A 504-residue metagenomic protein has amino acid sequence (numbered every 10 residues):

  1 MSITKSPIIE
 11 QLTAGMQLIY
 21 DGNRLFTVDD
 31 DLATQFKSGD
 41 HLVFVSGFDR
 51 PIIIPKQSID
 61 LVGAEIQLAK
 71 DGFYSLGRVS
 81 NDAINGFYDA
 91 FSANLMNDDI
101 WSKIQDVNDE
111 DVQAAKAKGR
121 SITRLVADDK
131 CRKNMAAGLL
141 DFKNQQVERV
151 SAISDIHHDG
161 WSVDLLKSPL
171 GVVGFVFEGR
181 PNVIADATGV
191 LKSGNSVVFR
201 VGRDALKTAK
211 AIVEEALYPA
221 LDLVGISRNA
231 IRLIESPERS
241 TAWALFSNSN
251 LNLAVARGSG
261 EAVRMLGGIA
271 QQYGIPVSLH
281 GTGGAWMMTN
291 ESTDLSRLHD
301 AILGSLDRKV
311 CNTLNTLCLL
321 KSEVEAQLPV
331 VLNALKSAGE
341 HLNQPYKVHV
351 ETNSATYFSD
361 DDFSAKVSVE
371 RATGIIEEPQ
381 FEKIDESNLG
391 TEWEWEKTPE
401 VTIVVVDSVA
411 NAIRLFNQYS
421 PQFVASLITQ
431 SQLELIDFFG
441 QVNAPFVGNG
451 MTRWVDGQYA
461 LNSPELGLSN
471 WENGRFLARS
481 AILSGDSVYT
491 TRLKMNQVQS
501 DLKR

Functional and structural regions predicted by a protein language model:
S2-D164: N-terminal Rossmann-like NAD(P)+-binding subdomain of aldehyde/semialdehyde dehydrogenases
S2-I54, D60-D71, V369-F381, Q422 (+1 more regions): C-terminal segments
D31, R232-N312, T316: Conserved NAD(P)+-binding/catalytic subdomain of aldehyde/semialdehyde dehydrogenases
L76, A83-D89, S193-K207, G274-T289 (+3 more regions): Short loop-to-beta-strand entry elements in the cores of soluble alpha/beta enzymes
A137, D141-A220, V224, V263 (+1 more regions): Conserved small-residue-rich beta-alpha loop and adjacent elements that most often cradle the phosphate/pyrophosphate
A152-S154, F199, L233-E235, V255-G258 (+4 more regions): General beta-strand structural signal in soluble alpha/beta enzymes
N195-S196, G225-R228, F246-L253, V310-T313 (+1 more regions): Short, surface-exposed connector motifs at secondary-structure boundaries
S322-V442, F446-P464, R475: NAD(P)-dependent aldehyde/semialdehyde dehydrogenase
